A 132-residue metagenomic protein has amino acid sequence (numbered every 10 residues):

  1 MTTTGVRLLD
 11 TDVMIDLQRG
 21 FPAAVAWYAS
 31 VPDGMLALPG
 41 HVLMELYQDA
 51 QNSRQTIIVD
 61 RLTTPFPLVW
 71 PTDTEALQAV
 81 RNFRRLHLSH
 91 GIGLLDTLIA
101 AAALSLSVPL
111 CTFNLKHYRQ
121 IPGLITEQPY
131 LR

Functional and structural regions predicted by a protein language model:
M1-L38, Q48-R61, R132: Short, well-structured N-terminal submotif of metal-dependent ribonuclease cores
T2-G5, F66-K116: Active-site neighborhoods of divalent-metal-dependent phosphate/nucleic-acid chemistry enzymes
M14, L43-L46, A76, Y118: A generic structural signal for short hydrophobic patches within well-formed alpha-helices
A24, L43, T56-V59, A76-A79 (+1 more regions): A general structural signal for well-ordered alpha-helical segments in protein cores
L68-T72, T126-L131: Short acidic-hydrophobic, aromatic-tinged amphipathic segments that line or gate anion-handling sites
K116-H117, R132: Conserved beta-strand edge residues that scaffold enzyme active sites
